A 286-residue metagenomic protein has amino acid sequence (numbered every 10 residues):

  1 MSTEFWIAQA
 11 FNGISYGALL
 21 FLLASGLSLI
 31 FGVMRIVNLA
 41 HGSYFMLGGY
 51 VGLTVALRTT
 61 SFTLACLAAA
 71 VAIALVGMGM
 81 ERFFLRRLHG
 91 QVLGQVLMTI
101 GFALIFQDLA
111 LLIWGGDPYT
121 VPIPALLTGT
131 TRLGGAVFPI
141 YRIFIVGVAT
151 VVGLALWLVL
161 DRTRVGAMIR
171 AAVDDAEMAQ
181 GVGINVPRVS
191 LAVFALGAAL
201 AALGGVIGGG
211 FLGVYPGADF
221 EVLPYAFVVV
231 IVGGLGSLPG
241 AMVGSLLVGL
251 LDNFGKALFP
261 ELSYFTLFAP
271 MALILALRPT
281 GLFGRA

Functional and structural regions predicted by a protein language model:
M1-L22, V51, F62-L64, Q91-V96 (+3 more regions): Membrane-interfacial amphipathic/re-entrant helices at transmembrane-helix boundaries
F5, G94, I113, D174-G181 (+2 more regions): Cytosolic-side transmembrane-helix boundaries in multi-pass membrane proteins
A10, R87-R162, V189, F254 (+2 more regions): Transmembrane helix-bundle core of multi-pass membrane transporters and related energy-transducing complexes
F11, V33-G79, F83: Membrane-embedded helix boundary and interhelical linker motif in transport proteins
Y16-G17, L22, A136-V214, L238-V243: Helix-loop-helix "hairpin" substructures at the membrane interface of multi-pass membrane proteins
L20, T60-V71, L191-A201, G205-M271 (+1 more regions): Transmembrane alpha-helical segments in multi-pass inner-membrane proteins
S25-G49, G90-Q95, V165-M168, V186 (+5 more regions): Short, non-helical or kinked segments that cap or interrupt transmembrane helices
T60-A103, L109, V243-V248, R278-P279: Alpha-helical transmembrane segments within multi-pass membrane transporters and channels
